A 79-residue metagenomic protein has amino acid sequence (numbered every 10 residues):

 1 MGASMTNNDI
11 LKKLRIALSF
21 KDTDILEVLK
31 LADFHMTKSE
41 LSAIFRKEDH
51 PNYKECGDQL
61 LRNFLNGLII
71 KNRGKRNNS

Functional and structural regions predicted by a protein language model:
M1-S4, L31, G74-S79: Long, low-complexity intrinsically disordered regions enriched in Ser/Thr, Asp/Glu, Pro/Gly
A3-N7, K12, K21-D22, L26-V28 (+1 more regions): A cross-kingdom feature marking solvent-exposed beta-strand/loop segments within repeated, beta-rich binding/scaffold
R15-I16: Short amphipathic helical patch at the helix-1/turn junction of helix-turn-helix
L61-S79: A short, Lys/Arg-enriched interface patch at domain edges and termini
